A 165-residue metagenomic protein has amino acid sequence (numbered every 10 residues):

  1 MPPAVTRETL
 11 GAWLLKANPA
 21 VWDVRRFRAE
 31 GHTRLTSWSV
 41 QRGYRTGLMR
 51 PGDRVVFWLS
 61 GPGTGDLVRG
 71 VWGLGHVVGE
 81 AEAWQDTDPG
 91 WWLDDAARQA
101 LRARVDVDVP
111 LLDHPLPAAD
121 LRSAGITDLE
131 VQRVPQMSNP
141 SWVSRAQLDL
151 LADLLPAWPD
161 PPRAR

Functional and structural regions predicted by a protein language model:
M1-P51, D128, V143-R165: Compositionally biased, charged N-terminal/linker segments
T9, N18, R34, R54 (+5 more regions): Acidic, low-complexity intrinsically disordered regions
A12, R54, R102: Beta-strand-rich binding-surface signature of beta-sandwich/beta-barrel folds used to engage anionic ligands
N18-A20, S60-P62, H76-E80: Histidine- and/or cysteine-centered catalytic micro-motif in compact active-site loops
W22-D23, T64, A83-Q85: Eukaryotic short linear interaction motifs
T46-G63: Short coil-to-beta transition motif at edge beta-strands of beta-rich domains
V68-G70, H76-W142: Aromatic- and Lys/Arg-enriched surface recognition patch
